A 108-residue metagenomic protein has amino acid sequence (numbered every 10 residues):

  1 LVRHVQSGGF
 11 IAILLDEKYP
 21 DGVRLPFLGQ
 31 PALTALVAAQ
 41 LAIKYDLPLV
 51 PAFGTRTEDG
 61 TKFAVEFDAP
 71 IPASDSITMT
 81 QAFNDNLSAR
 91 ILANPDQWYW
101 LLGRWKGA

Functional and structural regions predicted by a protein language model:
L1-A108: Non-catalytic C-terminal accessory region of glycerolipid acyltransferases and related lyso-lipid remodeling enzymes
